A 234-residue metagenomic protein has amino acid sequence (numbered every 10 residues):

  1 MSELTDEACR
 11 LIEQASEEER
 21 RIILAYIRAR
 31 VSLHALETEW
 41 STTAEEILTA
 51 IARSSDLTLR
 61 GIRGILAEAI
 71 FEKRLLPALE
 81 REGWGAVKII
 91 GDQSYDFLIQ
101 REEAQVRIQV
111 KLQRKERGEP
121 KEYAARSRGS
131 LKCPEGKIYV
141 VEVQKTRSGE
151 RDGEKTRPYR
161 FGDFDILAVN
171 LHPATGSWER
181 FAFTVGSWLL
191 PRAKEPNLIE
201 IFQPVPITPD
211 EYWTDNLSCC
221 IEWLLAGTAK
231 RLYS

Functional and structural regions predicted by a protein language model:
M1-R74, A78, D92: Interdomain/boundary linker segments immediately adjacent to catalytic/signaling cores
A52-A67, G118-R128, E200-F202, I207-W213: Short low-complexity stretches enriched in small and charged residues
A67, I89, Y159-R160: Generic detector of ordered secondary-structure context
F71, L75, F97-I99, A104-R114 (+1 more regions): Conserved catalytic cores of phosphodiester-cleaving nucleases, focusing on short active-site segments
L76-V87, F202-V205, P209: Short glycine-aromatic motifs
G85-Q93, L98-E103: Active-site metal-binding core of divalent-cation-utilizing nuclease and nuclease-like domains
K111-G176: Catalytic cores of nucleic-acid endonucleases
E154, P173-S234: Non-catalytic C-terminal interaction segments of nucleic acid-processing enzymes
